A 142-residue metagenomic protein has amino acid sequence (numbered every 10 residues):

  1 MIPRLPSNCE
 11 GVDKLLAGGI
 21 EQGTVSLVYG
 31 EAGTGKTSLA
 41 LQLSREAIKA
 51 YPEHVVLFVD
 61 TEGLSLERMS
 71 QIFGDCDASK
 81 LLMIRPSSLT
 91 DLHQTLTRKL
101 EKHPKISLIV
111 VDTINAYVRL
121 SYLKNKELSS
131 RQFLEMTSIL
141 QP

Functional and structural regions predicted by a protein language model:
L5-C9, T37, L89, S130-F133: A conditional alpha-helix N-cap/helix-loop micro-motif detector
S7-G19: Pre-Walker A adenine-sensing motif
D13, D60, D112: Acidic active-site catalytic centers that drive phospho-/nucleotidyl reactions and related ester hydrolyses
I20-R98: Conserved P-loop
P86, L96-P142: P-loop NTPase motor core
